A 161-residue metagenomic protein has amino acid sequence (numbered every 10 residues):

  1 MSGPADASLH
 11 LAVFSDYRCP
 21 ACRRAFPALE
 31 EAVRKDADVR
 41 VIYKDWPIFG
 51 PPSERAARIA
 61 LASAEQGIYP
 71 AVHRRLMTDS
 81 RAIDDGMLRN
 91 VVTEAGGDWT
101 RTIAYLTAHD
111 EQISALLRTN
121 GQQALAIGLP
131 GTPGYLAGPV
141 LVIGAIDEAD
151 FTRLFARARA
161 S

Functional and structural regions predicted by a protein language model:
M1-A7: Short beta-strand-to-loop junctions in surface cap/lid or active-site-entrance loops
S2, I83, V142: Short clusters of hydrophobic/aromatic residues that line enzyme substrate/ligand-binding pockets
H10-E94, P130, S161: Structural alpha/beta surface segment adjacent to cysteine/selenocysteine redox centers across thiol/disulfide enzymes
E31, T93-S161: C-terminal cap of thioredoxin/glutaredoxin-like
